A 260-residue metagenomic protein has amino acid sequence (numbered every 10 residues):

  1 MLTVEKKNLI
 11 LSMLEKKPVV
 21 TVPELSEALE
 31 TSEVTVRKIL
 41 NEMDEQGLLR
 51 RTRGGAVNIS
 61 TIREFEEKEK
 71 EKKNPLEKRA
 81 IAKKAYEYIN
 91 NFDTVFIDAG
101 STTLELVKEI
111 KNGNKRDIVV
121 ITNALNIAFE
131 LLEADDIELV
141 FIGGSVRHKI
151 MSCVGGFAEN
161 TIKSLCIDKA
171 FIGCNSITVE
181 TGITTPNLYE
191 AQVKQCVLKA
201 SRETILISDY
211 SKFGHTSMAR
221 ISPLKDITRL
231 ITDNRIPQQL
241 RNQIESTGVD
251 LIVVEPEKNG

Functional and structural regions predicted by a protein language model:
L2-L9, E15-P23, E27-L29, V34-A99 (+2 more regions): HTH-adjacent hinge/linker in prokaryotic transcriptional regulators
L2-S12, V19-L25, E30, T35 (+2 more regions): Conserved phosphate- and dinucleotide-binding cores of soluble alpha/beta proteins, encompassing both enzyme active
V57, I121, V140: Residues in well-ordered beta-strands of folded domains
K83-Y86, N90, L104, K108 (+3 more regions): Amphipathic, non-transmembrane alpha-helical secondary structure
F96, V120, P186: Conserved SAM-binding loop
S101-L104, P237: Gly/Ser/Thr-rich loops at beta-strand to alpha-helix junctions that form or flank small-molecule/cofactor-binding
V119-V120, K169: A residue-level structural signature of the nucleotidyltransferase/glycosyltransferase Rossmann-like core
